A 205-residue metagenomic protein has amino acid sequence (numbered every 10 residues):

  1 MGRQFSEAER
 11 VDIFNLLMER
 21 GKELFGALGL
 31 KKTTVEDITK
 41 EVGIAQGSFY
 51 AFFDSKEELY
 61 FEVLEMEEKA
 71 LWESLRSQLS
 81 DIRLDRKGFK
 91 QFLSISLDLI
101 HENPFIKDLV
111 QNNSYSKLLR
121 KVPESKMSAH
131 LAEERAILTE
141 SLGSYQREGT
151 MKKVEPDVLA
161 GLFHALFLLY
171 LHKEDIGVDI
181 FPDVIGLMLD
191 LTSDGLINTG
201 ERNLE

Functional and structural regions predicted by a protein language model:
M1-D12, E201-E205: N-terminal intrinsically disordered/low-complexity leader segments
D12-G21, I38, L59, V63-L75 (+1 more regions): Generic hydrophobic, amphipathic alpha-helix propensity
R20-L24, I95, L99, A165-Y170 (+1 more regions): Amphipathic alpha-helical interface segments
L24-E58, E62: Helix-turn-helix
E62, R76-N103, L159-F163: Hydrophobic alpha-helical connector segments
K69-W72, R76, K121-E148, D157-G161 (+1 more regions): Amphipathic alpha-helical packing segments from all-alpha helical-bundle domains
D98-I137: Short secondary-structure transition hinges
D108-Q111, Q146-D190, N203-E205: Hydrophobic/aromatic-rich alpha-helical bundle segments in the mid-to-C-terminal region
